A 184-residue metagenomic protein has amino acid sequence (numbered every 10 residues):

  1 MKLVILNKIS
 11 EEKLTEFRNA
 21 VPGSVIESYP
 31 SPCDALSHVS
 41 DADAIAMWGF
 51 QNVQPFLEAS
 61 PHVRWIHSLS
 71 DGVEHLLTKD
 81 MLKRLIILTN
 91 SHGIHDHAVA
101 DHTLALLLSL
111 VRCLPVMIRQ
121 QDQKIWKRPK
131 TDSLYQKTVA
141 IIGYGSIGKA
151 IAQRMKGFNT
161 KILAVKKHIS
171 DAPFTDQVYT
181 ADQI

Functional and structural regions predicted by a protein language model:
M1-A44: N-terminal glycine-/charge-rich "phosphate-binding" loop or analogous flexible N-terminal tail
V4, E27, W65-H67, I87-T89 (+1 more regions): Structural detector of well-ordered beta-strand residues that form the stable sheet scaffold of enzyme domains
K8-E12, S31-D34, G49-N52, G72-V73 (+1 more regions): Short, polar loop motifs at secondary-structure junctions
L14-A20, L36-V39, P55-A59, L76-K83 (+1 more regions): Short loop/helix-cap segments at secondary-structure boundaries that form the rim of catalytic
F17, I45, I66, T103 (+2 more regions): Generic structural signal for small/hydrophobic residues in well-ordered secondary structure, especially within
S24-S31, M47-F50, R119-K127, P173-A181: Short gly/ser/thr-rich secondary-structure transition/capping motifs
D43-I118, D132: Phosphate/diphosphate ligand-binding glycine-rich loop within oxidoreductases
P129-I184: Rossmann-like dinucleotide/phosphate-binding beta-alpha-beta segment
